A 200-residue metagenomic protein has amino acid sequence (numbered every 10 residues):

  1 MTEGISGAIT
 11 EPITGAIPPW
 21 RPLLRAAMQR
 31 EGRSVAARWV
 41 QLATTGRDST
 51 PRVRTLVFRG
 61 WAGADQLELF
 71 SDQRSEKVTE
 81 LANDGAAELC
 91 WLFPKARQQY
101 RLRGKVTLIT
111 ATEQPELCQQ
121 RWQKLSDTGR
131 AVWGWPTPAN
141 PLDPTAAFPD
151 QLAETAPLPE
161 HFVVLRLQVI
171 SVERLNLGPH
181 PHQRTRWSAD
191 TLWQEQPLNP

Functional and structural regions predicted by a protein language model:
T2-G15, Q98-P200: Charged, gly/pro-rich active-site loop segments
P12-A64, E80: An N-terminal domain-cap segment
L23, A27, R52, L69 (+2 more regions): Tryptophan-centric aromatic hotspots in well-structured domains and transmembrane helices
V35-A36, L92-F93, A131-W135: A short, aromatic/hydrophobic, helix- or strand-capping loop or linear motif that either lines the entrance/gate
V40, R54, L89, L102 (+1 more regions): Hydrophobic residues positioned within well-ordered beta-strands of beta-sheet architectures
T44-D48, W91-K95, N176-P179, A189: Short acidic, glycine-rich loop/turn motifs
T45, D72, L92, K105 (+1 more regions): Structured loops at beta-to-helix junctions and adjacent beta-edge loops in soluble globular domains
R59-R97: A short mixed-secondary-structure module that forms the rim of ligand-binding clefts
